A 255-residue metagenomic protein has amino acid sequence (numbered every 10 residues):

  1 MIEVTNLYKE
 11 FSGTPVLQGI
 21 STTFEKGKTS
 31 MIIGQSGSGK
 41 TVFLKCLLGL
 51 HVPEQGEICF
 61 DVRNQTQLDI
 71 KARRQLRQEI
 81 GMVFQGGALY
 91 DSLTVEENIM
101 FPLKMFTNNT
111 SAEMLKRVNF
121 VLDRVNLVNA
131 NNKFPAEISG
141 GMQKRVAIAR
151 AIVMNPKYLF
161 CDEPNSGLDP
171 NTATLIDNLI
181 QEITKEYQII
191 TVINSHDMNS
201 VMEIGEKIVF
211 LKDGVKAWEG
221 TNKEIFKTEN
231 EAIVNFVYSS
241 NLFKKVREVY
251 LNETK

Functional and structural regions predicted by a protein language model:
L48: Helix-to-loop junction immediately C-terminal to a conserved catalytic motif
G56-N64: Conserved ABC transporter NBD signature motif
N64, S111-N129: Conserved ABC ATPase "signature" region
F134-I138, M142: Conserved ABC ATPase signature
V153-K157: A short, proline-enriched helix->beta-strand linker immediately N-terminal to the Walker B motif in ABC-type P-loop
L159-D162: Catalytic Walker B motif of ABC-type/P-loop ATPase nucleotide-binding domains
P170-T172: Helix N-cap at the start of a conserved alpha-helix in ABC-type nucleotide-binding domains
